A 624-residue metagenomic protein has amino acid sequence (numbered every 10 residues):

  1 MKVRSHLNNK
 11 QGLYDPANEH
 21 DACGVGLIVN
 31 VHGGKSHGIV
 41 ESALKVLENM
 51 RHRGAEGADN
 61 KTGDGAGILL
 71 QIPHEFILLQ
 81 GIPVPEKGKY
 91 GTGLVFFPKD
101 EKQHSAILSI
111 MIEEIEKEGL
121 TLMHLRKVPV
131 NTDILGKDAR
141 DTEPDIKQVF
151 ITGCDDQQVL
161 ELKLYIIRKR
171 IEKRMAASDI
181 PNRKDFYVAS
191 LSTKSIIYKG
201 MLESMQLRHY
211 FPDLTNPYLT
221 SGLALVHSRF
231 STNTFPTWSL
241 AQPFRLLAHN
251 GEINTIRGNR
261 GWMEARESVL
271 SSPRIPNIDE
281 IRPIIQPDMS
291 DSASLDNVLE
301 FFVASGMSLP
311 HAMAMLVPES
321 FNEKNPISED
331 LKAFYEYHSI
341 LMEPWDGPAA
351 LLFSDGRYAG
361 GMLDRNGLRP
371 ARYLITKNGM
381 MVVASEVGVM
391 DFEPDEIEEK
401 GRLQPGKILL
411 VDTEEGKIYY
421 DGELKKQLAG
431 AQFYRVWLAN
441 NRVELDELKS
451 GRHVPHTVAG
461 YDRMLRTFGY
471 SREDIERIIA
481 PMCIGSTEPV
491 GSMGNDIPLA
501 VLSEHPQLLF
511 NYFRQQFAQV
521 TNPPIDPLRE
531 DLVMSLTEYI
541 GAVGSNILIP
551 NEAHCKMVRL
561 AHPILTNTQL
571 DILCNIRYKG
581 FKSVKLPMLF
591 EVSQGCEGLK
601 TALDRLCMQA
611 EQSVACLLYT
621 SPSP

Functional and structural regions predicted by a protein language model:
K2-A553, T566, C574-R577: Conserved short alpha-helical segments that host acidic/polar catalytic motifs at enzyme active sites
N250, A615-C616: Secondary-structure boundary elements
Q519, L532-R605, Q609-V614: Active-site cores of enzymes that catalyze phosphoryl transfer or operate on phosphate-rich substrates
Y619-S623: Conserved small/polar residues in nucleotide/adenosyl-binding loops
